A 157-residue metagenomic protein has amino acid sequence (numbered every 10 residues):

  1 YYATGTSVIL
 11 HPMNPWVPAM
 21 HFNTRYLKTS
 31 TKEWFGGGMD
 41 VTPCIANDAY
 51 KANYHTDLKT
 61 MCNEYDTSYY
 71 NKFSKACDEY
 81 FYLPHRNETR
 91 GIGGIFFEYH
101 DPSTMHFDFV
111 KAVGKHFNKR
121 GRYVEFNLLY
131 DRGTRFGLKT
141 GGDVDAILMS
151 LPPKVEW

Functional and structural regions predicted by a protein language model:
Y1-W157: A domain-level signal for the structural core that forms small-molecule/cofactor-binding pockets and catalytic centers
